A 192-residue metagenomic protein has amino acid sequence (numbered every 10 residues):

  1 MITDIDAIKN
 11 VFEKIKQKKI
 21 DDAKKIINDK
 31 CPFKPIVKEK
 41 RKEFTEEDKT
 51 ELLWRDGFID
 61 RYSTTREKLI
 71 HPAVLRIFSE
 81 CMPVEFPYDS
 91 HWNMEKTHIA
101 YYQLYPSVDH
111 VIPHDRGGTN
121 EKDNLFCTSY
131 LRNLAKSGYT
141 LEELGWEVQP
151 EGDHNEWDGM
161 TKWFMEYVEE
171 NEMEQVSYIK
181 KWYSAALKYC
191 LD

Functional and structural regions predicted by a protein language model:
M1-E51, G57, T64-I70, Y189-C190: A boundary/linker detector
V37-E43, I112-R116, E147-V148: Short helix/strand-bridging catalytic loops that position acidic/His residues to coordinate divalent metals and engage
E46-Y105, S129: Short cysteine-rich loop/turn motifs with clustered Cys
D60, Y102-V108, P113-L134: Short beta-strand-alpha-helix junction that forms the catalytic/metal-binding core of metal-dependent nuclease domains
K68-L69, L125-E147: Short Cys/His-centered divalent metal-binding micro-motifs
P72-F78, D109, Y139-G145: Short cysteine/histidine-rich zinc-coordinating motifs and their immediately flanking basic loops
G138-V168: A contiguous, mid-protein "functional segment" used to position or interact with cofactors/ions or partner subunits
E166-D192: Short flanking/linker segments adjacent to small metal-binding domains or redox-active Cys/His motifs
